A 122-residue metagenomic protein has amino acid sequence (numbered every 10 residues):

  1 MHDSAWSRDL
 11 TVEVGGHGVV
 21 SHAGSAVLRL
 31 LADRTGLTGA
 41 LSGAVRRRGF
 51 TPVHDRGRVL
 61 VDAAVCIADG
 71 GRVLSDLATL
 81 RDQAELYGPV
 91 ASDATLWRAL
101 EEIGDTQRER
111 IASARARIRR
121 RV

Functional and structural regions predicted by a protein language model:
M1-V122: Dynamic "connector" segments at or just before major functional cores
